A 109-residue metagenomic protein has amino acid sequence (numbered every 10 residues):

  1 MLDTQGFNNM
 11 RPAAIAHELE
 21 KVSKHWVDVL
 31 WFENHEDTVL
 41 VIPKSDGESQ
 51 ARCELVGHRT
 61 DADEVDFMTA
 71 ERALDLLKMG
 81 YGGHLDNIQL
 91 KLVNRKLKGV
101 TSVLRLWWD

Functional and structural regions predicted by a protein language model:
M1-M79: Long, contiguous N-terminal structural blocks used for assembly/anchoring
G83-D109: Acidic, proline/glycine-rich low-complexity IDRs
